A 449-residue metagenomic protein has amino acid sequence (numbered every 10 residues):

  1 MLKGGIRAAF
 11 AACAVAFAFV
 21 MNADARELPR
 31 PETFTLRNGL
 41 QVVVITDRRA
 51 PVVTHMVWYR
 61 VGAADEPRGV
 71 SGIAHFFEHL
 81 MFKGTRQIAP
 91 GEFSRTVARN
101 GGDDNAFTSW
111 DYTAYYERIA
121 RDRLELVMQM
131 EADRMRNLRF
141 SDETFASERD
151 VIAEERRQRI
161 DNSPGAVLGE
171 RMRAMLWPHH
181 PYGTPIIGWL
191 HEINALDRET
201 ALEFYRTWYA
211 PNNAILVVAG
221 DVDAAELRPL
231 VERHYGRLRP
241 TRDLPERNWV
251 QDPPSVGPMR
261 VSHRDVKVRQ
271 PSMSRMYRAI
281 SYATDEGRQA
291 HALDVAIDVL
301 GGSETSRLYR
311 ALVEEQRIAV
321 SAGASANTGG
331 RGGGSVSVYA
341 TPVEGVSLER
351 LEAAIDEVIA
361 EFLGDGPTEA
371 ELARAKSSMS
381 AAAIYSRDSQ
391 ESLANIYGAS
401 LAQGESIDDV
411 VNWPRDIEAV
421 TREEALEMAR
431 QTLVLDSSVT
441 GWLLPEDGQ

Functional and structural regions predicted by a protein language model:
M1-G5: N-terminal secretory signal peptides that target proteins for export/translocation
A9-V20: Bacterial N-terminal signal peptides
M21-A63, A89-R123, R159-N213, R237-A283 (+6 more regions): Non-catalytic beta-strand/loop surface segments
G62-V70: Short pre-active-site segment immediately N-terminal to the catalytic Zn-binding motif
S71-T85: Active-site SXXK
G84-Q87, R118-R149, R228, E304 (+1 more regions): M16/insulysin-pitrilysin zinc metalloprotease superfamily fold
R149, L202-H234, S437: Non-catalytic, conformational "gating/processing" segments within enzyme and secreted inhibitor domains
